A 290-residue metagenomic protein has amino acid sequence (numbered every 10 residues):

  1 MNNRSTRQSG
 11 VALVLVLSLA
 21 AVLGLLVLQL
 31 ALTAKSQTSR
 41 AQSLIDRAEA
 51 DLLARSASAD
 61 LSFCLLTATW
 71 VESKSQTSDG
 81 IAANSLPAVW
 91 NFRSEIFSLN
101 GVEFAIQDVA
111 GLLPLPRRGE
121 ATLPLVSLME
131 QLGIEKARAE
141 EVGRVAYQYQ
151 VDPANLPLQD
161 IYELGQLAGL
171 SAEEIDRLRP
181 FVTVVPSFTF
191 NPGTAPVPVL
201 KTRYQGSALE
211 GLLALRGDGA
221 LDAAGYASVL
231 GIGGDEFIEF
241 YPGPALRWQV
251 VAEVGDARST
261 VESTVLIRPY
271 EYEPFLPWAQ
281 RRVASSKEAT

Functional and structural regions predicted by a protein language model:
N2-N3, V11-T290: Compositionally biased linear targeting/interaction segments
Q8: Glycine-rich phosphate-binding loop
